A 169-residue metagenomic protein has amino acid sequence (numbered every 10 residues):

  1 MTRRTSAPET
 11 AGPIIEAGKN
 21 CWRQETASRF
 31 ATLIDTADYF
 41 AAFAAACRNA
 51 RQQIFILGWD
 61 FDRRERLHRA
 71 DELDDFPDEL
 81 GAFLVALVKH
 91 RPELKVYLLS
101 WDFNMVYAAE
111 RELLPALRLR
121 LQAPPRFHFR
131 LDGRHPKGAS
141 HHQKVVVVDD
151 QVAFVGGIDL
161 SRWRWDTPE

Functional and structural regions predicted by a protein language model:
M1-E9: A short, flexible N-terminal coil/short beta segment enriched in small residues
P8-N49, Q53, R64-E169: HKD-type phospholipase D/PLD-like phosphodiesterase module
